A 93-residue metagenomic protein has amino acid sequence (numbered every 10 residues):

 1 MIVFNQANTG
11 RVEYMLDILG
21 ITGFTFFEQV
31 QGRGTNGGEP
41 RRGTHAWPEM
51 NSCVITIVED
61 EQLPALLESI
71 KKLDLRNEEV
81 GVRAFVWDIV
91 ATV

Functional and structural regions predicted by a protein language model:
M1-V93: Positively charged, small/polar-rich N-terminal and surface patches that mediate targeting and assembly and bind
